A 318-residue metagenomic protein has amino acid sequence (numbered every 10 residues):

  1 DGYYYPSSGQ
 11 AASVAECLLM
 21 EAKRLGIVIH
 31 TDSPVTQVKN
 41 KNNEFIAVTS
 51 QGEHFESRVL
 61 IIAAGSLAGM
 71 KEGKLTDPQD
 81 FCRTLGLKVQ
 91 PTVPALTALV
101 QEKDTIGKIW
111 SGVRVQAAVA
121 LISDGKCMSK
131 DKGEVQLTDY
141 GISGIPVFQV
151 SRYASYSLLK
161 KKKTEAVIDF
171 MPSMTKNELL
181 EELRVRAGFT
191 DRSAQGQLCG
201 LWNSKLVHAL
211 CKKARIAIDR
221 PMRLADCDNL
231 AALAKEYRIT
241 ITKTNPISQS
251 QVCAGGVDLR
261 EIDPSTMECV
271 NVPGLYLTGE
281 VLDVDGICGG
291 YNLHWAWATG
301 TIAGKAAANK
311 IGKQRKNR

Functional and structural regions predicted by a protein language model:
D1-V59, V207, C211: Feature captures the FAD/FMN-dependent oxidoreductase FAD-binding
S7-A15, K23, A95-K103, T244-E261: Flavin (FAD/FMN) cofactor-binding core of flavoprotein oxidoreductases
I29-S33, P91-V93, N245: Short loop/edge segments at beta-strand edges and connector loops that shape dinucleotide/nucleotide cofactor-binding
T31, V207-D285: A glycine-rich dinucleotide-binding beta-alpha-beta segment and adjacent secondary-structure elements that constitute
V35-T36, H54-K71, C82-R83, V135-Y140 (+2 more regions): Short hydrophobic core segments
V59-T105: Glycine-rich loop(s) and the adjacent beta-strand/alpha-helix scaffold that form part
S66-F81, L85, V284-K313: A conserved FAD-binding loop/helix module that cradles the flavin
K88-V93, A98-P221: An anion/pyrophosphate-binding glycine-rich loop and adjacent beta-alpha core in soluble alpha-beta enzymes
